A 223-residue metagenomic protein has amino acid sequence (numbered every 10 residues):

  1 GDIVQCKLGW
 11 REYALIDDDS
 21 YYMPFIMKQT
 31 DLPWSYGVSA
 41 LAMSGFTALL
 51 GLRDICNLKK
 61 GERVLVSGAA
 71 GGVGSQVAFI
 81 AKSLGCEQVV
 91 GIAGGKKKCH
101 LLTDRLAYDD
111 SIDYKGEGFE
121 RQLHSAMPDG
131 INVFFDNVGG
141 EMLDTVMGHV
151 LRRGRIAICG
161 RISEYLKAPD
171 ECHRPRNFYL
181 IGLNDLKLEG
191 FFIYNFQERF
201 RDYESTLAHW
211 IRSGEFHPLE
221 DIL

Functional and structural regions predicted by a protein language model:
D2-G68, S111, E215: NAD(P)H dinucleotide-binding glycine-rich loop of Rossmann-like/cofactor-binding domains, especially the beta1-alpha1
V38-G116: Mid-domain Rossmann-like dinucleotide-binding core that forms the NAD(H)/NADP(H) cofactor-binding site
L58, M127, V150-L151: A generic alpha-to-beta junction signature in SAM-dependent methyltransferases
V66, D113, F135-D136, I158: Redox-cofactor binding/interface segments in oxidoreductases and associated redox assembly factors
C86, L102-T103, E141-F216: Glycine-rich phosphate-binding loop and adjacent beta-alpha segment of Rossmann(oid) nucleotide-cofactor-binding
G118-D129: Short amphipathic alpha-helix with an adjacent loop that forms part of the alpha/beta core around
D129-D136, G154-R155: Short SAM/SAH-binding signature in class I
